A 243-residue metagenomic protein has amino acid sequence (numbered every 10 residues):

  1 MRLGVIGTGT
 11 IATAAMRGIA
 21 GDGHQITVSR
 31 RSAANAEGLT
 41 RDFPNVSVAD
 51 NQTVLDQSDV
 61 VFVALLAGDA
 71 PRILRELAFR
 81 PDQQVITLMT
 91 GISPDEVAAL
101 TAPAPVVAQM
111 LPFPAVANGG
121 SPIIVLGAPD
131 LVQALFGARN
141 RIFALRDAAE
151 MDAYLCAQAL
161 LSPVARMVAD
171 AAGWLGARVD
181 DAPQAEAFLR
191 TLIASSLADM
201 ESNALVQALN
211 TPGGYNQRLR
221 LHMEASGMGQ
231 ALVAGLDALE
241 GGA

Functional and structural regions predicted by a protein language model:
M1-D56, G173-A177: NAD(P)+-binding Rossmann beta1-loop-alpha1 motif at the extreme N-terminus of oxidoreductases
I19, L77, F113: Short, positively charged
D42, E96-V106, S121-D199, G242: Internal alpha-helical scaffold of NAD(P)-dependent oxidoreductase catalytic cores
V46, D50-T101: Rossmann-fold NAD(P) dinucleotide-binding segment
P105, A187-A243: NAD(P)-dependent Rossmann-like dehydrogenase/reductase catalytic/cofactor-binding core
